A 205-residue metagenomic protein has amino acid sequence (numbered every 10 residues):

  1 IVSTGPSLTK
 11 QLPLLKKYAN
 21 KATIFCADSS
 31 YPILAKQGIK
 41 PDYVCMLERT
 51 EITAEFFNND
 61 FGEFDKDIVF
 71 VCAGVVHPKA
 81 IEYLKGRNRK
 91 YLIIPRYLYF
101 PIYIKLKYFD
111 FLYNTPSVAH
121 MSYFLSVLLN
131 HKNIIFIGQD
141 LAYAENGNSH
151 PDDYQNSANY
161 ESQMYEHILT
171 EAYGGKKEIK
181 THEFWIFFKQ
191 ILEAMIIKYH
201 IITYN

Functional and structural regions predicted by a protein language model:
I1-F25, P32-N205: Metal-ion/cofactor- or nucleotide/acyl-coenzyme-handling active-site neighborhoods
